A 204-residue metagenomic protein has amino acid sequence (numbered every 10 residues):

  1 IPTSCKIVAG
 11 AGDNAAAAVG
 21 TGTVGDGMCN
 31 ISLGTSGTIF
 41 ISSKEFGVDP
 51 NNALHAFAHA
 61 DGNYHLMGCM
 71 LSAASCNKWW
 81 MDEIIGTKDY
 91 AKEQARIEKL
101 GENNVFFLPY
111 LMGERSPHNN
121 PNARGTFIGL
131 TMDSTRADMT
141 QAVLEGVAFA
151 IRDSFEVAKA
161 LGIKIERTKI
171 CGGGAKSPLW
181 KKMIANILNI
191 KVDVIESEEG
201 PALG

Functional and structural regions predicted by a protein language model:
I1-G204: Active-site core segments that coordinate phosphate-bearing ligands/cofactors across diverse enzyme families
